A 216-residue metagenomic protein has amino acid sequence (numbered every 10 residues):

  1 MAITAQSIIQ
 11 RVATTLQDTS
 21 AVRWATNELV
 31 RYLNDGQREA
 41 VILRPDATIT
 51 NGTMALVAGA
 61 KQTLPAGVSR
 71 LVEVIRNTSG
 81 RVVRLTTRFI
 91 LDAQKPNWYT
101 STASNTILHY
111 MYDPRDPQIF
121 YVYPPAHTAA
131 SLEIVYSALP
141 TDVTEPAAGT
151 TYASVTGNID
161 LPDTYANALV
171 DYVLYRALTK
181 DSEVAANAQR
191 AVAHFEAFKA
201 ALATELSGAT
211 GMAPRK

Functional and structural regions predicted by a protein language model:
M1-K216: Glycine-enriched, solvent-exposed interface loops adjoining structured elements
